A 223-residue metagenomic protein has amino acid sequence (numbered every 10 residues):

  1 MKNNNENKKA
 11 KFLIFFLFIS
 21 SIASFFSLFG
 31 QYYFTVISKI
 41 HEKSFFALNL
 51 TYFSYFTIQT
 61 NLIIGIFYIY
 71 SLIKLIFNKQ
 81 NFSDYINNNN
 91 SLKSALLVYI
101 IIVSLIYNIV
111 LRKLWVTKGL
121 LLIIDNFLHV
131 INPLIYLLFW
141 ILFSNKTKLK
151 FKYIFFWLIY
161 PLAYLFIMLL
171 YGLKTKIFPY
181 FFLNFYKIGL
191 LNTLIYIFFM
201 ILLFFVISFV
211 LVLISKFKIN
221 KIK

Functional and structural regions predicted by a protein language model:
N4-I19: N-terminal membrane topogenic signal
E6-K9, F77-L92, S144-K152, K218: Membrane-interface helix-boundary motifs at transmembrane edges
F12, T51-Y55, T175-V210: Membrane-interface transmembrane-helix boundary segments in multi-pass integral membrane proteins
S21-K39: Alpha-helical transmembrane segments of multi-pass membrane proteins
S44-Y52, N88-N89, W115-L128, L149-F155 (+2 more regions): Non-cytosolic membrane-interface motifs at loop->transmembrane helix junctions
I106-L138: Membrane-proximal helix-loop-helix units in multi-pass membrane proteins
P133-L149: Alpha-helical transmembrane segments in multipass membrane proteins, preferentially the mid-helix core
